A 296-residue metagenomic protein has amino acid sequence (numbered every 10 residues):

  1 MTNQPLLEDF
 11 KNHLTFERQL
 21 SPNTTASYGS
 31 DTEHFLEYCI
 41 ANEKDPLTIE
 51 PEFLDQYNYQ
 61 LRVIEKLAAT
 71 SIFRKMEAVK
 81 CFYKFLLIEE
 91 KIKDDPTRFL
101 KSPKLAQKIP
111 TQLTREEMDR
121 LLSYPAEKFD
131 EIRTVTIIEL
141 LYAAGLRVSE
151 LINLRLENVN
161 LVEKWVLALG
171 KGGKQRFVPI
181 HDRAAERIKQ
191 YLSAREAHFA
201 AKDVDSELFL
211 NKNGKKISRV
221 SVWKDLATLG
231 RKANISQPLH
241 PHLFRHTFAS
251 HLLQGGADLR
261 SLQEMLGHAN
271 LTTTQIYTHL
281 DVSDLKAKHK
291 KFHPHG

Functional and structural regions predicted by a protein language model:
M1-G296: Conserved catalytic core of the tyrosine transesterase superfamily
